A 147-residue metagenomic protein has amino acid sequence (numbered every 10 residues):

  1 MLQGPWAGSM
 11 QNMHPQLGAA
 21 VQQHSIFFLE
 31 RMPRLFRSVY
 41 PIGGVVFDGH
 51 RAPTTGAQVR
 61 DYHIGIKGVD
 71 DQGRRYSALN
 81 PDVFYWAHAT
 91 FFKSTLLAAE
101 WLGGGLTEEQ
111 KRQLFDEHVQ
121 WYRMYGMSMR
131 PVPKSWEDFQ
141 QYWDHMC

Functional and structural regions predicted by a protein language model:
M1-C147: Mature, function-bearing regions of proteins
